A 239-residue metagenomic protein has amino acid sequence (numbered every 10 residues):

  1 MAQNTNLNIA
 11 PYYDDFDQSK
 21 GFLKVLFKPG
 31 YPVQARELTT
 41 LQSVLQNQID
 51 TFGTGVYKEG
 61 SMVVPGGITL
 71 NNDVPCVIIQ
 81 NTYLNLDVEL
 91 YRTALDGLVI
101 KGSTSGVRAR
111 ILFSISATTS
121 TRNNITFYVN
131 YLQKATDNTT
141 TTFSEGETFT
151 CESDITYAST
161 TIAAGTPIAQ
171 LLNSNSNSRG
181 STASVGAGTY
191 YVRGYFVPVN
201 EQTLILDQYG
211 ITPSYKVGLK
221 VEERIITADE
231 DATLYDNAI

Functional and structural regions predicted by a protein language model:
M1-I239: Subunit-assembly interface segments of extracellular/virion macromolecular structures
